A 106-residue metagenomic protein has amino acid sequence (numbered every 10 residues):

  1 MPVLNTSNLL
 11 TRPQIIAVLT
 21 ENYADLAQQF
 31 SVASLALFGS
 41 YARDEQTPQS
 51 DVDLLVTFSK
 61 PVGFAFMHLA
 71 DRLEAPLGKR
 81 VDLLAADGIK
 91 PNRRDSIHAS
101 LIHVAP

Functional and structural regions predicted by a protein language model:
M1-S34, R43-P48, F58-P106: Catalytic core of pol beta-like nucleotidyltransferases
L37: Conserved histidines in hydrophobic membrane contexts and catalytic metal-binding motifs
D53-V56: Short beta-strand->loop micro-motif that forms the acidic, two-metal-ion catalytic signature in nucleotide-processing
